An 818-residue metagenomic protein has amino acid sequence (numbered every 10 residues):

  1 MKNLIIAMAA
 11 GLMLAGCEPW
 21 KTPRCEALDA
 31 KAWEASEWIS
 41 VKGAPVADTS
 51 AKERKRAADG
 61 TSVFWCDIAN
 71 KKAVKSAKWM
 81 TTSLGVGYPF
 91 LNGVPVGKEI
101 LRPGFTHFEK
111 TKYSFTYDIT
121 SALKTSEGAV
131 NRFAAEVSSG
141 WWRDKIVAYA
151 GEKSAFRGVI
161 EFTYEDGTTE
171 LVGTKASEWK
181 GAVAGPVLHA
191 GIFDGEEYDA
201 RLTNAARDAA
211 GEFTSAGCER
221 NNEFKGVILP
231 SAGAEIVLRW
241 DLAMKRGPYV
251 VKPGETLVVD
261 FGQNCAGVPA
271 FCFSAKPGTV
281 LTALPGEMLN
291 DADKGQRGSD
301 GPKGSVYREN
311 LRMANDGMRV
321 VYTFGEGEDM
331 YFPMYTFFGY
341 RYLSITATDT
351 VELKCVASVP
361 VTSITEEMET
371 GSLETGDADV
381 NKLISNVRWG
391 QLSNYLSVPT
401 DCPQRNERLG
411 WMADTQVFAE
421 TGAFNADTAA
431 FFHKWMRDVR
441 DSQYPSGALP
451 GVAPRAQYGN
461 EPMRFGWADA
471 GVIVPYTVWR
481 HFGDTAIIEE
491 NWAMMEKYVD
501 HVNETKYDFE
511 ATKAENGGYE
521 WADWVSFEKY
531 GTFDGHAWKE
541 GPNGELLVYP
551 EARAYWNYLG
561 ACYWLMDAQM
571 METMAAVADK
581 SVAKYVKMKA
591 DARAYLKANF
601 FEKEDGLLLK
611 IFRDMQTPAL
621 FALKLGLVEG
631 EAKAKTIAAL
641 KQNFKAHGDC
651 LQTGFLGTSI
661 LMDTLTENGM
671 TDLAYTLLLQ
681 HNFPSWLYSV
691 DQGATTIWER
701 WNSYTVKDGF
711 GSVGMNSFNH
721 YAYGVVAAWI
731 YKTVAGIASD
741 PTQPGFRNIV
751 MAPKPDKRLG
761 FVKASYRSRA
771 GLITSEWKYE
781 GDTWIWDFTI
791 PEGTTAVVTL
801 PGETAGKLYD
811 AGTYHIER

Functional and structural regions predicted by a protein language model:
M1-L4: Positively charged n-region of N-terminal signal peptides that target proteins for export
A15-G16: C-terminal motif of bacterial Sec signal peptides marking the signal peptidase cleavage site
P19-Q404, T428-F431, P450-Q457, A486 (+3 more regions): Extracellular/oxidizing-compartment recognition motifs
A77-M80, L91, V268-E287, I345-T346 (+5 more regions): Alpha-helical support elements that line or immediately flank enzyme active sites and cofactor-binding pockets
G85-V86, T174-E178, Y342, T350-N386 (+10 more regions): Active-site acid/base region of carbohydrate-active enzymes
E152, R157-E161, G173-G181, P186-L202 (+4 more regions): Non-catalytic C-terminal accessory modules of carbohydrate-active enzymes
N406-E407, N425, G471, V478 (+4 more regions): C-terminal capping/lid segments that line or modulate ligand- or cofactor-binding pockets
W479, L565, M571-E572, K589: Heptad-repeat amphipathic alpha-helical coiled-coil interaction surface used for oligomerization/assembly
